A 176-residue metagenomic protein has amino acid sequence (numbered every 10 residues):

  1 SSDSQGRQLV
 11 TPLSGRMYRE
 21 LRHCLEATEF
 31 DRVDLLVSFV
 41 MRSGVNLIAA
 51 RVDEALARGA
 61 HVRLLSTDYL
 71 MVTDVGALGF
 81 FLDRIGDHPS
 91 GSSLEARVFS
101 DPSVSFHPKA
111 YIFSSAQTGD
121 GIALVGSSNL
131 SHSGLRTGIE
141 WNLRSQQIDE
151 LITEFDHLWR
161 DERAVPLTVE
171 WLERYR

Functional and structural regions predicted by a protein language model:
S1-R176: PLD/PLD-like phosphodiesterase catalytic module centered on the HKD motif
